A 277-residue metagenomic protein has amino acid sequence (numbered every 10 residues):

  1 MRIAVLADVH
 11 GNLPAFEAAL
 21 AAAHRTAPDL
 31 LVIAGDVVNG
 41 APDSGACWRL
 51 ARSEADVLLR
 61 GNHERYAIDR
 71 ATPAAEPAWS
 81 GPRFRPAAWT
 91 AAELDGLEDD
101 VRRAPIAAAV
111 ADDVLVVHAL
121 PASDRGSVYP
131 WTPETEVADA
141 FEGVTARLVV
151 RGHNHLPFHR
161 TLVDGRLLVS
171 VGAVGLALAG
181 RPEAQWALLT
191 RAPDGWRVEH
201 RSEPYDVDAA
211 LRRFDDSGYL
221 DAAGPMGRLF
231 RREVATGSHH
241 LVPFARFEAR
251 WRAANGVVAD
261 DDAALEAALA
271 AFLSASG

Functional and structural regions predicted by a protein language model:
M1-A4, A109-L115, V163-L167, P193-R197: Beta-strand-turn-beta hairpins that frame and shape the catalytic cleft of phosphate-ester-processing enzymes
M1-L50, E54: N-terminal active-site segment of His-dependent metallophosphoesterases
L6-A7, L31-D36, V57-N62, V116-V117 (+2 more regions): Active-site neighborhood of phospho(di)ester-bond hydrolases with catalytic His/Asp-centered motifs
H10-A15, N39-P42, H63-I68, D124 (+2 more regions): Active-site environment of divalent metal-dependent phosphoester hydrolases
A23-A27, V110-A111, G143-T145, L188 (+1 more regions): Glycine-rich phosphate-binding loop signature in dinucleotide/nucleotide-binding domains
C47, S53-V110, P130-T145: Active-site neighborhood of divalent metal-dependent phosphoester bond hydrolases
A119, S123-V163, L167, V171-V174: Ligand/cofactor pocket segment of small-molecule handling proteins
V163-V171, G175-G277: Acidic, His/Gly-rich catalytic cores of divalent-metal-dependent hydrolytic chemistry
